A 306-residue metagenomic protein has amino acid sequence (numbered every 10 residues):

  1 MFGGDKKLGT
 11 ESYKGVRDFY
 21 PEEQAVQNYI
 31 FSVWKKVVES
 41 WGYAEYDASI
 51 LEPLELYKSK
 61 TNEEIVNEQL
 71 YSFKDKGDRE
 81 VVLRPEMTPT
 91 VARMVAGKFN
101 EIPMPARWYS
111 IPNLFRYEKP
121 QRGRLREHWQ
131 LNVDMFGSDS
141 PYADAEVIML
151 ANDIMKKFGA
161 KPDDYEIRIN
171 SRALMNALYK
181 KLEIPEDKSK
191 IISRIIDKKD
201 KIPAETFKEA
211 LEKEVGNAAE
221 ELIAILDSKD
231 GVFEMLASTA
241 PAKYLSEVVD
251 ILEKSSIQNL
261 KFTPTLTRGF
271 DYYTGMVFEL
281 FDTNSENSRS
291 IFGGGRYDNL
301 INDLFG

Functional and structural regions predicted by a protein language model:
M1-Q24: Auxiliary tRNA-acceptor-end handling modules of aminoacyl-tRNA synthetases
F2-G4, Q24-W41, E52-P53, G77 (+3 more regions): Positively charged, Gly/Ser-enriched RNA/tRNA-binding surfaces
T10, Y57-T61, Y273-G275: Short secondary-structure transition/capping segments
A44-I50: A short beta-strand-loop structural module common to alpha/beta enzyme folds
I50-V81: Polyanion/phosphate-binding surface patch
V66-G77, E183-F207: Acidic, His- and aromatic-enriched active-site or binding-groove loops in soluble protein domains that engage sugars
E166-A177: Glycine-rich, mobile lid/loop segments that gate access to catalytic sites or pores
N176-E186, Y272-F278: Short glycine/threonine-rich loop-to-helix capping motif typified by GTGT followed within a few residues by an Asp-Pro
